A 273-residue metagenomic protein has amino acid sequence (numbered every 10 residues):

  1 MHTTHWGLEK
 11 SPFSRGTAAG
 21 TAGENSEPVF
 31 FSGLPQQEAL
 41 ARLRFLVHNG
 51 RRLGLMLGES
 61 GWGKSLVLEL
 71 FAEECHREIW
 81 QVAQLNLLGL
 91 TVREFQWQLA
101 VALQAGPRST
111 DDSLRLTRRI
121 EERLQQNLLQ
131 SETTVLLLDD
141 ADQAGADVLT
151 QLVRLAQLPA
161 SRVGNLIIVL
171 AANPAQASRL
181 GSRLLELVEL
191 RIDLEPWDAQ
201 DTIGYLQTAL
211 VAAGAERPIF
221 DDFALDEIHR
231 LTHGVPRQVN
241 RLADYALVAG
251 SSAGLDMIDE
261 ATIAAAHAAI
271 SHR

Functional and structural regions predicted by a protein language model:
M1-R51: A short, basic N-terminal segment
H2-W6, V135, T150, S182 (+2 more regions): C-terminal alpha-helical "lid" subdomain
K10-A18, W80, L90-S109: Conserved NTP-binding/hydrolysis module of P-loop NTPases
N49-L70: Walker A/P-loop nucleotide-binding motif
F71-E74, A175-E189: Short regulatory helix/loop adjacent to the ATP-binding pocket of P-loop NTPases
I79-W80, N165, G181-P196: A short helix-turn-beta junction within AAA+ P-loop NTPase domains corresponding to the substrate/partner-engaging
L85-G89, E189-I203: Conserved AAA+ ATPase "SRH/arginine-finger" region at the nucleotide-binding site
E121-A171: Conserved Walker B catalytic segment
